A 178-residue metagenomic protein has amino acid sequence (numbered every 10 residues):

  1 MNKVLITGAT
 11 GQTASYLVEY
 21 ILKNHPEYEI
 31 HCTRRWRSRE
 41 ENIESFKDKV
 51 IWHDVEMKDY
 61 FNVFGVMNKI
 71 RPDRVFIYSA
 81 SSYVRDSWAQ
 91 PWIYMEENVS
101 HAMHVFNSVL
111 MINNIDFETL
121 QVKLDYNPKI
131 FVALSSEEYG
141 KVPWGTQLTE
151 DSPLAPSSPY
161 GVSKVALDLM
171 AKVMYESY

Functional and structural regions predicted by a protein language model:
M1-Y178: N-terminal Rossmann-like NAD(P)+-binding domain of SDR-like oxidoreductases, especially those catalyzing
